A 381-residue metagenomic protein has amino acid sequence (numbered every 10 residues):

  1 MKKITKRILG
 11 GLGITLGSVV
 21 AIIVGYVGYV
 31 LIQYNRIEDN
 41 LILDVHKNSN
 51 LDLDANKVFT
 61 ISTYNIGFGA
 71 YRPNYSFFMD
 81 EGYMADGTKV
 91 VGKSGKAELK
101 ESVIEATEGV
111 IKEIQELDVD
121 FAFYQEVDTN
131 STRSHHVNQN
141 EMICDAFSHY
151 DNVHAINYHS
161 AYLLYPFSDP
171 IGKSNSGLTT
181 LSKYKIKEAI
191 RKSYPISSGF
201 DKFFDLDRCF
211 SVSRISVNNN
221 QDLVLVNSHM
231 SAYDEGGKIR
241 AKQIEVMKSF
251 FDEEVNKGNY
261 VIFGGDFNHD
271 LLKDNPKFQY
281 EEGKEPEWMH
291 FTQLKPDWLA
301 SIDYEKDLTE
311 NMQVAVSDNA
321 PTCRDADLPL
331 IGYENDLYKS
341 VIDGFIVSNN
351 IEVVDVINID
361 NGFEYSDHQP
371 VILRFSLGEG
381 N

Functional and structural regions predicted by a protein language model:
I4-A146, H154-Y165, D169-N175, E379-N381: N-terminal, active-site-proximal structural segment of metallo-dependent hydrolase catalytic domains
K6-G11, I23-L51, D252-I262, H269-N381: Metal-dependent phosphoester-hydrolase catalytic domains
L51-I61, P73, S174-K192, F204-S228 (+2 more regions): Beta-strand-turn-beta hairpins that frame and shape the catalytic cleft of phosphate-ester-processing enzymes
T60-I66, G92-K96, A106-H136, L181 (+6 more regions): Active-site beta-strand/loop signature of hydrolases that rely on acidic residues for catalysis
I66-G69, V127-S131, N157-A161, I186-K187 (+3 more regions): Solvent-exposed loop/turn segments at secondary-structure junctions within structured extracellular/periplasmic domains
R72-F77, H136-V137, L164-S168, S193 (+3 more regions): Short aromatic-enriched loop/helix-cap "lid" or pocket-rim segments at secondary-structure transitions that line
K93-L99, V127-N130, Y194-K202, H229-K238: Surface-exposed cleft-lining segments at the edges of enzyme active sites
T129-S134, F203-F204, D234, N335-D336 (+2 more regions): Acidic-and-aromatic substrate-binding clefts and catalytic sites of carbohydrate-active enzymes
